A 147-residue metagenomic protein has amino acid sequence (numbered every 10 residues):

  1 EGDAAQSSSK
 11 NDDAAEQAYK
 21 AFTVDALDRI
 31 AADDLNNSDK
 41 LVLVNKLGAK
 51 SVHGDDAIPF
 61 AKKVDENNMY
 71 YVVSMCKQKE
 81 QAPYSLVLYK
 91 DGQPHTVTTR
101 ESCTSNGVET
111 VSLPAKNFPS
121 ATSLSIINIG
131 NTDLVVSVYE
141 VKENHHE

Functional and structural regions predicted by a protein language model:
A4-K62, E143-H145: Transition segment at domain starts
D56-F60, G107-V111, T122: Short strand-edge motifs at loop-to-beta-strand transitions and within beta-strands of extracellular beta-rich domains
A61, Y71-K77: Short edge beta-strand/loop segments characteristic of extracellular beta-sandwich folds
N68-V72, P114-D133, E140: Noncatalytic modules at the cell exterior or secretory-pathway interfaces, chiefly beta-strand-rich lectin/adhesion
C76-Y84, G130-L134: Extended, low-complexity, turn-rich repeat/linker tracts enriched in Gly/Pro/Ser/Thr and Asp/Glu that occur
E80-V97, V138-Y139: Short, surface-exposed beta-strand/strand-loop-strand elements in extracellular ectodomains
Y89-A115: An anionic, turn-rich surface loop/hairpin at beta-sheet edges that serves as a generic interaction/coordination patch
V135-E147: Short, low-complexity, Pro/Ser/Thr/Gly-rich segments in the mature regions of secreted, periplasmic
